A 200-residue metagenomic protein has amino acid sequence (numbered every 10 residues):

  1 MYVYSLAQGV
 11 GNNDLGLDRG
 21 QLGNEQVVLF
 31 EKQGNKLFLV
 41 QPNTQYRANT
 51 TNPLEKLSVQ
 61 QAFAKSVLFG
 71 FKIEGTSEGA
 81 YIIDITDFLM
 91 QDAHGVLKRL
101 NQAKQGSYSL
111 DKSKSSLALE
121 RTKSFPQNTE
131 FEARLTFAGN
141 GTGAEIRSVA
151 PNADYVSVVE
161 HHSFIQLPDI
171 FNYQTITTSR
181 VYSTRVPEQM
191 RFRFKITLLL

Functional and structural regions predicted by a protein language model:
M1-L199: Auxiliary tRNA-acceptor-end handling modules of aminoacyl-tRNA synthetases
